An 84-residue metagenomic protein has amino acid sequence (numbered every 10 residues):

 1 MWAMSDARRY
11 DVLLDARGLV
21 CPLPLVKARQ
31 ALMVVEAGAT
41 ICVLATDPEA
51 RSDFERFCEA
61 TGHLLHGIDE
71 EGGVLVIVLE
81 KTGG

Functional and structural regions predicted by a protein language model:
S5-D15: Right-handed parallel beta-helix/beta-solenoid
R8, A50-S52, I77: Exposed, low-complexity/repetitive linear segments and helix-based recognition motifs, biased toward charged/polar
R9-D11, G38-C42, V74-V76: Intrinsic-disorder/low-complexity, polar/charged segments enriched in Ser/Thr/Lys/Arg/Asp/Glu/Gln
A16-I68: Amphipathic, hydrophobic secondary-structure cores in small proteins
V76-G84: Core SAM-dependent methyltransferase catalytic element
